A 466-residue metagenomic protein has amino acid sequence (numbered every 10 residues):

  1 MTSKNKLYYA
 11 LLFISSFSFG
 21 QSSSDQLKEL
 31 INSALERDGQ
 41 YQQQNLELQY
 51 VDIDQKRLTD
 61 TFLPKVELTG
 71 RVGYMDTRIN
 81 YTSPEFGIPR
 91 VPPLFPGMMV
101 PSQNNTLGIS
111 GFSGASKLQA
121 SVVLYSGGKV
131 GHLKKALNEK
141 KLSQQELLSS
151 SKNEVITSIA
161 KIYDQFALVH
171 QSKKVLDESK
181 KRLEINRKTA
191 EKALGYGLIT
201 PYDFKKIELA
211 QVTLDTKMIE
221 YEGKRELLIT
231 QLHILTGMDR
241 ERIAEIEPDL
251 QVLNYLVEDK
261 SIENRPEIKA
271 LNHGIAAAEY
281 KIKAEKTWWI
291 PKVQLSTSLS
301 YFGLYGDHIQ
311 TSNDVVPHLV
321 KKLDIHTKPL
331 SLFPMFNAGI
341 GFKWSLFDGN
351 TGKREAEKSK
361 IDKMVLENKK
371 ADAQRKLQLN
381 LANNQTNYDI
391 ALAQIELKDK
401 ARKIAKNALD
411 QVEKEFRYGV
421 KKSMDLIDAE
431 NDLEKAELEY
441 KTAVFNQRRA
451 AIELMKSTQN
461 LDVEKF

Functional and structural regions predicted by a protein language model:
G20-R78, D239-R240, A244-K281, I290 (+3 more regions): Bacterial Sec-pathway N-terminal export signals of envelope proteins
Q21, R37, E67, R71-I109 (+4 more regions): Primarily recognizes Gram-negative and organellar outer-membrane beta-barrels
S22-K161: Short flexible linkers and secondary-structure junctions
E29, I53-Q55, E154-K269, G274-A277 (+4 more regions): Periplasmic alpha-helical coiled-coil/stalk elements that build and connect Gram-negative outer-membrane
Q42-L46, T59, S110, L124-K152 (+5 more regions): Sec/SRP-type N-terminal targeting helices
E67, D76-N80, E85, E439-F466: Acidic, low-complexity, intrinsically disordered peripheral segments
V72-Y74, L118-V122, L232, L299 (+1 more regions): Residues on the lipid-exposed face of transmembrane beta-strands in outer-membrane beta-barrel proteins
G73-T77, Y125-G127, S300-L304, F347-G349 (+1 more regions): Structural signature of outer-membrane beta-barrel domains
